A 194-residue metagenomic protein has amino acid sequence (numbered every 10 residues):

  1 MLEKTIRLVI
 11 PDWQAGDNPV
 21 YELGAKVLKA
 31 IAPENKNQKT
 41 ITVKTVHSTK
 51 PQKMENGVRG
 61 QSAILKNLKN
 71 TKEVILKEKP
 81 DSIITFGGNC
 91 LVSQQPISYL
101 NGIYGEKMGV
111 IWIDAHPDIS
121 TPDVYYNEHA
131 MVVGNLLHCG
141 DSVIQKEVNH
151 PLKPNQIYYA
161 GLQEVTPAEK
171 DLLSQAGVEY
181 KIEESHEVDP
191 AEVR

Functional and structural regions predicted by a protein language model:
L2-R194: Conserved alpha-helical scaffold segments that buttress catalytic/binding sites
